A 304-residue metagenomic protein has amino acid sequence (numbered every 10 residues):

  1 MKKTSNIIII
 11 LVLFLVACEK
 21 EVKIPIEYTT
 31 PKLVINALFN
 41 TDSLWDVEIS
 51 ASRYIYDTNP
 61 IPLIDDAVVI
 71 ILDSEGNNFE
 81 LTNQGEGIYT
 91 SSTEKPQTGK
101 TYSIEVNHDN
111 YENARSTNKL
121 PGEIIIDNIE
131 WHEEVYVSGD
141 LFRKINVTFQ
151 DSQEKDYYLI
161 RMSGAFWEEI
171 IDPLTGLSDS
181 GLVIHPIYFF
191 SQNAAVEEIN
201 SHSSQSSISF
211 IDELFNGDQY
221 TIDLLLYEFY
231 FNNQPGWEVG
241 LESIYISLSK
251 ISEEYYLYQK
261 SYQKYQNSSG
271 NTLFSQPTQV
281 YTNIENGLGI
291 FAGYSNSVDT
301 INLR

Functional and structural regions predicted by a protein language model:
M1-K2, E19: N-terminal hydrophobic targeting signals that begin at the initiator methionine
K2-I10: Sec-dependent signal peptide recognition, specifically the positively charged N-region followed immediately by
L15-A17: C-terminal motif of bacterial Sec signal peptides marking the signal peptidase cleavage site
E19-R304: A sequence/structural signal for flexible, mid-protein segments enriched in small/helix-disrupting residues
